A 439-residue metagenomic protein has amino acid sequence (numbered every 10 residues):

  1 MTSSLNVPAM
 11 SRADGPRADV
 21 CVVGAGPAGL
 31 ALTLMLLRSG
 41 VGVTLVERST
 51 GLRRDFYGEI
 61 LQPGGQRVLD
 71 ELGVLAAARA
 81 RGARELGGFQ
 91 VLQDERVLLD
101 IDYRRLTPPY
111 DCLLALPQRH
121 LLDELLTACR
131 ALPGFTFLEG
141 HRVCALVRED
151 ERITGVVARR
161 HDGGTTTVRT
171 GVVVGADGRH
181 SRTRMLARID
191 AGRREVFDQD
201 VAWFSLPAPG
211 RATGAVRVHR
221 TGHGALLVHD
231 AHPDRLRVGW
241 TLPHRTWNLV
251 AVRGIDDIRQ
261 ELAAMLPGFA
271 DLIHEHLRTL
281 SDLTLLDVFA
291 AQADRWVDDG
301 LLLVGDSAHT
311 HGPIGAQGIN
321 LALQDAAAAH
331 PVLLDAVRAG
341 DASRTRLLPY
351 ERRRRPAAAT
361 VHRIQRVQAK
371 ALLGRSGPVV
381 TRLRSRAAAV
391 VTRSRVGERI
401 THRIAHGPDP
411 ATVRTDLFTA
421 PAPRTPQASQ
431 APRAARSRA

Functional and structural regions predicted by a protein language model:
T2-A9, P331-A439: C-terminal helical "tail/cap" subdomain of flavin- and related membrane-associated enzymes
S3-P8, R12-R17, R67, E71-L186 (+5 more regions): Conserved N-terminal helical subregion
A18-T44: N-terminal Rossmann-like FAD-binding beta1-loop-alpha1 element of flavoenzymes
P27, T33, D282-V367, A371: Conserved mid-domain beta->alpha element of the FAD-binding
L37-Y57: Glycine-rich FAD pyrophosphate-binding loop
L45-V46, G175, V304: Generic enzyme active-site microenvironment
T50-D70: Conserved N-terminal glycine-rich FAD pyrophosphate-binding loop of Rossmann-like flavoproteins
A145, E151-I153, V157-T167, V172-T284 (+1 more regions): Conserved FAD-binding catalytic core of PHBH/FMO-like flavoproteins
